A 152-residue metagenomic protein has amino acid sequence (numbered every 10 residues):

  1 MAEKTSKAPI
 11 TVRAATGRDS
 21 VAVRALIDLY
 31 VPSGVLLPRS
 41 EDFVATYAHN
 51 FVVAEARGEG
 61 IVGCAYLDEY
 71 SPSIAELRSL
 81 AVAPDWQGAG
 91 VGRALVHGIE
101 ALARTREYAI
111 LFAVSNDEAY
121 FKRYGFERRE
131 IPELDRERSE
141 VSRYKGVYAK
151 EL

Functional and structural regions predicted by a protein language model:
I10-V23: A short beta-loop-alpha structural element at the N-terminal edge of CoA-dependent acyl/N-acetyltransferase catalytic
D19, S73, N116-D117: A generic "binding-loop/recognition-motif" signal
L26-I61: Active-site rim helix/loop that mediates acceptor-substrate recognition in acyltransferases
H49-F51, R143-A149: Short hydrophobic/aromatic beta-strand or adjacent loop that forms the aromatic wall/cage of a ligand/substrate-binding
V53, E59-D68, S73-A81: Conserved beta-strand in the GNAT
V82, G88-A101, A113: Conserved acetyl-CoA-binding loop-helix of GNAT-fold acetyltransferases
T105, A109, S115-S142: Conserved active-site alpha-helix within GNAT-family acetyltransferase domains
